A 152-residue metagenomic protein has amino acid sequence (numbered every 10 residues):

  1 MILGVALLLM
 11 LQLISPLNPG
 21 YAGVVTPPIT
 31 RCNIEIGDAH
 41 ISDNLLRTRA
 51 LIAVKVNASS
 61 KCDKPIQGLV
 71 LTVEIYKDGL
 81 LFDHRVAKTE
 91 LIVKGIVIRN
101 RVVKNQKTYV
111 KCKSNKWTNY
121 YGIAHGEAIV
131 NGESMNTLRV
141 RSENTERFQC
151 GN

Functional and structural regions predicted by a protein language model:
M1-R49: N-terminal prepro-regions of secreted/extracellular proteins
C32-L80: Short, surface-exposed binding/anchoring microloops in extracellular/periplasmic proteins
L71-K77, V93, K104-T108: Soluble, non-transmembrane alpha-helical interaction regions
D83-R101: Solvent-exposed serine/threonine-rich low-complexity stretches and specific carbohydrate-binding patches
V97-Y121: Short, solvent-exposed, Trp/other aromatic-anchored flexible loops in extracytoplasmic proteins
K113-L138: Internal, hydrophobic beta-strand segments that form the core of beta-sheet-rich folds
V130-N152: Short beta-strand elements
